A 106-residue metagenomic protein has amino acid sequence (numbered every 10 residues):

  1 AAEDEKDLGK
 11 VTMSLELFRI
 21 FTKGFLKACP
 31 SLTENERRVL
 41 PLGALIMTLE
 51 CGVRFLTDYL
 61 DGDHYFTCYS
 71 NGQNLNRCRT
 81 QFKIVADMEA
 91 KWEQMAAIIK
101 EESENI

Functional and structural regions predicted by a protein language model:
A1-P30, I46-F66: Active-site activation/catalytic loop segments of kinase-like enzymes and analogous catalytic loops in related
S14, L32-E34, E89-W92: General structural signal for secondary-structure boundaries
T33-A44: All-alpha amphipathic helical-bundle segments outside canonical DNA-binding/catalytic cores that form hydrophobic
E50-I106: ATP/Mg2+ or Mg2+-diphosphate-binding catalytic cores that bind nucleotide phosphates or diphosphates via glycine-rich
